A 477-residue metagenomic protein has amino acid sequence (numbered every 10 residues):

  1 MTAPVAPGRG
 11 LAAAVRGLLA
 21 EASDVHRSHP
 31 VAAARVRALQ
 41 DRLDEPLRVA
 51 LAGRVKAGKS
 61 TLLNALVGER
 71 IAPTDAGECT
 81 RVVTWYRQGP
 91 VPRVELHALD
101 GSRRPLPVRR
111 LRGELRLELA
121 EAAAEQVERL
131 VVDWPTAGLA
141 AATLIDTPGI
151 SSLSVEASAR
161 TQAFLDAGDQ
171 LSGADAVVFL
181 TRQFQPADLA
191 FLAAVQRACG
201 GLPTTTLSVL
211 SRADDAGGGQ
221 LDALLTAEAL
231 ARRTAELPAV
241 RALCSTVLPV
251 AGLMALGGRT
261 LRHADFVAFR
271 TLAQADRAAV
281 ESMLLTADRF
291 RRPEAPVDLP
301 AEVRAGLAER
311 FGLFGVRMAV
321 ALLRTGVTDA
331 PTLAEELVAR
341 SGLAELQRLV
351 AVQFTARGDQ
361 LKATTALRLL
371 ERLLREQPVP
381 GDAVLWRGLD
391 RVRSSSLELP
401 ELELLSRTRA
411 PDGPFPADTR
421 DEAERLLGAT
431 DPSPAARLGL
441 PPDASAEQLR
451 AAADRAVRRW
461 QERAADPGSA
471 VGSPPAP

Functional and structural regions predicted by a protein language model:
M1-S28: Charged, amphipathic alpha-helical linker segments immediately N-terminal to NTP-binding catalytic cores
R27, I71, G218, G358-D359 (+1 more regions): Short, flexible helix-adjacent loops and helix caps
V31-D41, L47, D133: Pre-Walker A adenine-sensing motif
D44-S282, R340: Globular "head" domains of long coiled-coil molecular machines
G58, M318-R324, A452-R459: Active-site-adjacent bridging/hinge elements
A65, L180, L349, Q353 (+3 more regions): Generic, well-ordered alpha-helical scaffold segments in large soluble proteins
L207, A216-G219, L225-L397, E401: C-terminal end of P-loop GTPase domains and the immediately downstream helical coupling element
L399-P477: N-terminal J-domain/J-like co-chaperone modules of DnaJ/Hsp40 proteins
